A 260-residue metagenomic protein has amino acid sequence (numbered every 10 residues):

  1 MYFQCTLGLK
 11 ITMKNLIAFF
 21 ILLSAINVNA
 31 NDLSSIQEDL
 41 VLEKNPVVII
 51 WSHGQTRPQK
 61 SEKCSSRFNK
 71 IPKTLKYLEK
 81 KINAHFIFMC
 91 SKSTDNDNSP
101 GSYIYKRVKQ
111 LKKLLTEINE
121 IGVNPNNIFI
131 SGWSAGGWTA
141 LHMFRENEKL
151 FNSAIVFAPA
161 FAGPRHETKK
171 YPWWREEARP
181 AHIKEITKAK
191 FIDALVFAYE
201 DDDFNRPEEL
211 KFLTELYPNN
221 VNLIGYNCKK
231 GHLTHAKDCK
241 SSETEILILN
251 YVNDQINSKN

Functional and structural regions predicted by a protein language model:
N15-I26: Sec-dependent N-terminal signal peptides
D32-N45, G54-Q55, I121: Short beta-strand-to-loop junctions in surface cap/lid or active-site-entrance loops
L42-Y77: Short, surface-exposed "cap/lid" segments of acyl-processing enzymes
E79-N96: Conserved alpha/beta-hydrolase
S99-I121: Alpha/beta-hydrolase active-site loop
N126-R179: Primarily recognizes the serine-hydrolase "nucleophile elbow" in alpha/beta-hydrolase and SGNH/GDSL folds
P159-G225: The feature captures the conserved acid-bearing segment of alpha/beta-hydrolase catalytic domains
P218-N260: C-terminal catalytic histidine-bearing segment of alpha/beta-hydrolase fold enzymes
